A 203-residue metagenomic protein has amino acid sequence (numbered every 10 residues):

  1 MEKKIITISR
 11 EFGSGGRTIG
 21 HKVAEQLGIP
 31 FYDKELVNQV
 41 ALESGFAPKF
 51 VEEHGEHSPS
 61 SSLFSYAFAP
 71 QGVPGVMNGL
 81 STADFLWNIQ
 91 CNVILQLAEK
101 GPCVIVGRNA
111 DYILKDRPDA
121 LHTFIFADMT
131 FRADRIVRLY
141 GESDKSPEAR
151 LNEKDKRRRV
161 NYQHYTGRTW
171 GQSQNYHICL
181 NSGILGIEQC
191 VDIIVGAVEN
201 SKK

Functional and structural regions predicted by a protein language model:
E2-R10, G101: Pre-Walker A (Motif I) flank of P-loop NTPase domains
I8-H21: Glycine-rich phosphate-binding P-loop
P30-A41: Short beta-strand-centered segment that lines the nucleotide-binding/catalytic pocket of NTP-utilizing
A41-P102: ATP-dependent small-molecule kinase phosphotransfer cores that center on conserved nucleotide phosphate-binding segments
S61-Y66, S143-I187: Small-molecule kinase domains that catalyze NTP-dependent phosphoryl transfer to phosphate-bearing small molecules
C91, I187-V195: Short, amphipathic alpha-helical "lid/cap" segments that border enzyme active or binding sites
L97, C103, A110-D116: RNA pseudouridine synthases
D116-R138, S143-K154: Conserved phosphate-donor/acceptor-positioning beta-strand/loop module used by diverse small-molecule
